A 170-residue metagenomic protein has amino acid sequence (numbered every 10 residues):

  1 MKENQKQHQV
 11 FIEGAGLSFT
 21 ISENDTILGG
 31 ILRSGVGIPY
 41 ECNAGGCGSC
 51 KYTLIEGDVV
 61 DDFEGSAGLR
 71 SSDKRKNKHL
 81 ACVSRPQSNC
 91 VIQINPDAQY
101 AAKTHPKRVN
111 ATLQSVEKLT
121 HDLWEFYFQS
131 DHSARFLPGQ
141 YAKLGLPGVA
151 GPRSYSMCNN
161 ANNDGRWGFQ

Functional and structural regions predicted by a protein language model:
M1-P39: N-terminal pre-ligand scaffold of iron-sulfur
F11-G14, L54, L146-G148: Short acidic, glycine-rich loop/turn motifs
A15-S18, S88, H132, V149-G151: Short acidic/polar mixed-charge low-complexity motifs
G30-P39, S49-A98: Iron-sulfur (Fe-S) cluster-binding segments and ferredoxin-like electron-carrier domains, especially [2Fe-2S]
D97-H105: Intrinsically disordered, low-complexity Ser/Thr-rich linker and spacer segments in cell-wall-related proteins
H105-Q170: Ferredoxin-reductase
